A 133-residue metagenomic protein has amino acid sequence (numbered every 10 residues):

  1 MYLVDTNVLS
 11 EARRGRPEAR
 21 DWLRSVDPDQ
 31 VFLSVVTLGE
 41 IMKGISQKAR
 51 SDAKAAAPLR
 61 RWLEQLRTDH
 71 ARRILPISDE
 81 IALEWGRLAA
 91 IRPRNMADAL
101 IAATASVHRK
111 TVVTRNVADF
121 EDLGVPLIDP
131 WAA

Functional and structural regions predicted by a protein language model:
Y2-L3, R20-M96, L100-T111, E121-V125 (+1 more regions): PIN-domain endoribonuclease scaffold, especially VapC-family toxins
E11-P17, D122: Short N-terminal helix/helix-N-cap motif within the alpha/beta-hydrolase-1
A12, T111-T114: Short, hydrophobic beta-strand segments that form beta-sheet elements in well-ordered domains
R115-D119: C-terminal structural segments of small proteins and small subunits
